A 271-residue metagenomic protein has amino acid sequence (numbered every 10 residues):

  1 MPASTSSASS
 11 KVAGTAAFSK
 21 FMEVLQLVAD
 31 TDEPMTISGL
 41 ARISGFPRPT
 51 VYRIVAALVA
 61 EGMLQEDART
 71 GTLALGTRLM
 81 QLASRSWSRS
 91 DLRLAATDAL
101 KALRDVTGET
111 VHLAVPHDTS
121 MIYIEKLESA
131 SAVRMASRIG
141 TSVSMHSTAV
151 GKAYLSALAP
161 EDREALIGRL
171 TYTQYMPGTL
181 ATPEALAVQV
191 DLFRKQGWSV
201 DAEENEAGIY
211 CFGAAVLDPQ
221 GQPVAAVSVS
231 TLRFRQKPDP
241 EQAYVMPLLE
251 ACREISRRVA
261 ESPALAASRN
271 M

Functional and structural regions predicted by a protein language model:
P2-L94, K101, R253-E261: N-terminal helix-turn-helix
A3, A132-N205, M271: Short, solvent-exposed recognition segments
R69-L170: Amphipathic alpha-helical effector-binding/dimerization core of metabolite-sensing transcriptional regulators
A207-G208, A225-M271: Juxtadomain coupling helices with adjacent low-complexity linkers
Y210-A214: Short hydrophobic beta-strand micro-motif common in sensory/regulatory domains
V216-P219: Sensor-regulatory modules in signal-transduction proteins
